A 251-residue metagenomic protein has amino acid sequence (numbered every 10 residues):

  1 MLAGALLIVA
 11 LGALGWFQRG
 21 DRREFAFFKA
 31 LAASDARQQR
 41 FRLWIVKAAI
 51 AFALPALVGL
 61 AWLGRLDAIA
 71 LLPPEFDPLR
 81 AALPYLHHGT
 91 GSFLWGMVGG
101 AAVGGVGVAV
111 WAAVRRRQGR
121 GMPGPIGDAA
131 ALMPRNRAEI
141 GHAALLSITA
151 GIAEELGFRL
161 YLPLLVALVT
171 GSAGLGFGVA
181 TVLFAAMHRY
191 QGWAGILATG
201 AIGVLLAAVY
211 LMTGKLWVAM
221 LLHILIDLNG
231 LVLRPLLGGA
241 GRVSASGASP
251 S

Functional and structural regions predicted by a protein language model:
M1-G91, R234-S251: N-terminal, membrane-interfacial amphipathic/helix-forming hydrophobic leader that caps and precedes the first
L2-A3, W44-A49, H88, S92-M97 (+4 more regions): Residue-level signature of transmembrane alpha-helical entry/exit and packing/kink sites in multi-pass membrane
G4-I8, A49-L57, F93, M97-G105 (+5 more regions): Alpha-helical transmembrane spans of integral membrane proteins, capturing the lipid-embedded, hydrophobic core of TM
I8-L11, M122-S251: Transmembrane helix-loop-helix hairpins at the membrane interface of multi-pass integral membrane proteins
G12, G104-V108, A207: Alpha-helical transmembrane segments
R22-F25, A112, R116, L160: Short helix-terminus and kink motifs of transmembrane alpha helices, predominantly at the cytoplasmic interface
L60-A150, L168-V169, A240-A248: Juxtamembrane helix-loop-helix connectors linking adjacent transmembrane helices in multi-pass membrane enzymes
